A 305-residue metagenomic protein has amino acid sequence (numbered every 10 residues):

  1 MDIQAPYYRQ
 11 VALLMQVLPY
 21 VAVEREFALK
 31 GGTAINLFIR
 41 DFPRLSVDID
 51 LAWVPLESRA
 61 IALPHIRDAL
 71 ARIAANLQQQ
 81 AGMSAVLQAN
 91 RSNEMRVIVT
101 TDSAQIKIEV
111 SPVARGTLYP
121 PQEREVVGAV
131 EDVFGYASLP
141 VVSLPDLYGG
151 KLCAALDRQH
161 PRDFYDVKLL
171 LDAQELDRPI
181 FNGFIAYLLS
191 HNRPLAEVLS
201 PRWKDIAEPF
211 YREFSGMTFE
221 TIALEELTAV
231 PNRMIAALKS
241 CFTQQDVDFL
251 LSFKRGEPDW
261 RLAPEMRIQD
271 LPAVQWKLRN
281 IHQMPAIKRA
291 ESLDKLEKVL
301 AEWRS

Functional and structural regions predicted by a protein language model:
M1-S305: Compositionally biased terminal segments of proteins
